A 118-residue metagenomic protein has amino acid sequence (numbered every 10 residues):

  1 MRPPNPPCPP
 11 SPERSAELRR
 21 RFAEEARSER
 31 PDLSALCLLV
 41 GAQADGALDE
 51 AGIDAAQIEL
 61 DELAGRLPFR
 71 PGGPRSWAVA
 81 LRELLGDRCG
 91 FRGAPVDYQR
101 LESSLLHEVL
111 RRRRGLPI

Functional and structural regions predicted by a protein language model:
M1-I118: A structural boundary/capping signal
